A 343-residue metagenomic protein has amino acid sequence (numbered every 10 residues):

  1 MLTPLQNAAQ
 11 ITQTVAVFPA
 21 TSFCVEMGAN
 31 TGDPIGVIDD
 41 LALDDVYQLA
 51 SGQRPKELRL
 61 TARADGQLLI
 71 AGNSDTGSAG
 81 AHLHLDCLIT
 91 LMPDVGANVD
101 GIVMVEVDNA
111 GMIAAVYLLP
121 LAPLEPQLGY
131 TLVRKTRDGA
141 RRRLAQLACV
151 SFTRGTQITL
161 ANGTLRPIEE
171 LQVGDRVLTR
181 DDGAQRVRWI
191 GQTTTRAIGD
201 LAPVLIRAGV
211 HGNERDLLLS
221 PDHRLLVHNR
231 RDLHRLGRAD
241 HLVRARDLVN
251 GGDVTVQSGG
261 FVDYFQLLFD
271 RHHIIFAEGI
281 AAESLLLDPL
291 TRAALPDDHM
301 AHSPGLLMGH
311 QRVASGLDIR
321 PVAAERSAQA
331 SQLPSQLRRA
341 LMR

Functional and structural regions predicted by a protein language model:
L2, Q6, I11-L60, L68-A79 (+6 more regions): Sequence-level preference for short, compositionally simple segments enriched in small aliphatic or small polar residues
I70-G77, L160-P167, G252: Short alpha-helix capping/helix-loop boundary micro-motifs
L83, F152, L165-Q172, V177 (+2 more regions): Short, well-ordered loop/turn sites that connect or cap secondary structure elements
C87-P93, V177-T179, I206-R207: Short conserved beta-strand and strand-loop elements enriched in small hydrophobics with frequent Asp/Gly
I89, I158, L171-L178, L225: Generic structural signal for buried aliphatic residues
N98-I102, I168, D181-G191, A197: Short, Lys/Arg- and Gly-enriched loop/turn segments at beta-strand edges
Q146, T153-A161, I190-L295: Long beta-strand-rich cores associated with HINT superfamily self-processing modules
